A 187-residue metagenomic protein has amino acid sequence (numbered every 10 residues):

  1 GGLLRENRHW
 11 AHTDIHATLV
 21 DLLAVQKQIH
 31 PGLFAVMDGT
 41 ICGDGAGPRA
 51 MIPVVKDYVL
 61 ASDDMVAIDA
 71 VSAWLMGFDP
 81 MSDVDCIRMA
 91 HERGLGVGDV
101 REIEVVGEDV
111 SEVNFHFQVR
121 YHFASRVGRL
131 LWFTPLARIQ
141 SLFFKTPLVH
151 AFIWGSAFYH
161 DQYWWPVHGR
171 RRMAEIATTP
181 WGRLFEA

Functional and structural regions predicted by a protein language model:
G1-A187: Extended, low-polarity segments enriched in aliphatic/aromatic residues
